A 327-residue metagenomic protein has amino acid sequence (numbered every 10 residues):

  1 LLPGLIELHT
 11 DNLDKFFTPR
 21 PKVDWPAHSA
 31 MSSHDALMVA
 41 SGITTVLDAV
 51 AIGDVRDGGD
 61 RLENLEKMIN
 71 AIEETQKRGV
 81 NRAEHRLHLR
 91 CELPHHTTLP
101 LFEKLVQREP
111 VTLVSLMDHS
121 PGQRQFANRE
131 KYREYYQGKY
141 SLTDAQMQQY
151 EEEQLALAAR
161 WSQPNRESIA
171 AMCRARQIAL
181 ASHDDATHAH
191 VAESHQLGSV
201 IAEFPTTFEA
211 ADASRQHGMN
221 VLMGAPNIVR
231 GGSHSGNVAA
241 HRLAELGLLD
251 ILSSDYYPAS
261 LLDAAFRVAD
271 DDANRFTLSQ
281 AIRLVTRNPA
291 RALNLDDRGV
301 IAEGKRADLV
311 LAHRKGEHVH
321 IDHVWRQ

Functional and structural regions predicted by a protein language model:
L2-M68: Metal-associated gating/positioning segment near the N- to mid-region
V46-L47, V114, A202, L252: Hydrophobic residues within beta-strands of alpha/beta enzymes
G53-R56, R61-D185, D255: Metal-coordinating catalytic core of metallo-dependent amide/deamination hydrolases
L89-P100, D184-A189, E193, I201-E203 (+1 more regions): Active-site glycine- and acidic-residue-rich loops that bind and position anionic ligands or nucleotide-like cofactors
T98, A189-H190, E209-A210, A239 (+1 more regions): Short acidic active-site motifs
R108-T112, S194-I201, Q216-L222, L246-D250: Glycine-enriched alpha-helix->loop->beta-strand junction motifs that scaffold or abut catalytic
A171, R176, L180, A189-H195 (+1 more regions): Oxyanion-binding "anion nests"
H217-N227, G231-A312: His/Asp/Glu-enriched, well-ordered alpha-helical/loop segment that forms or immediately abuts the divalent-metal
